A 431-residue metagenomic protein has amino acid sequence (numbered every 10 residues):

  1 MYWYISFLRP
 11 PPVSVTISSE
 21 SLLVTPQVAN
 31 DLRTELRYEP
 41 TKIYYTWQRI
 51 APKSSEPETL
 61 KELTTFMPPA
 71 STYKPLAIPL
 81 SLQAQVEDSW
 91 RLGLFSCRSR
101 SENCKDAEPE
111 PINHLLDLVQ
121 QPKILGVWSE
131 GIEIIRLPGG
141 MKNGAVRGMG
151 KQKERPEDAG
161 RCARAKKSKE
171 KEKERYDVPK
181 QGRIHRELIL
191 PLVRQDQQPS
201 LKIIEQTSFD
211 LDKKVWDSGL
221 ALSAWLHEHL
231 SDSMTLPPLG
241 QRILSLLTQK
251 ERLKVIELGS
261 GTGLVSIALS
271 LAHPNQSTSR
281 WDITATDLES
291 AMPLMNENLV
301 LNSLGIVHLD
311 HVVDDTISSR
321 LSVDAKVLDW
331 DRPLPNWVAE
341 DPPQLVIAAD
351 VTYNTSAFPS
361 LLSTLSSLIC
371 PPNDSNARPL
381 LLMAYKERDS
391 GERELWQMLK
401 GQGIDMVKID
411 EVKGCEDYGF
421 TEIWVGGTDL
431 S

Functional and structural regions predicted by a protein language model:
M1-S431: S-adenosylmethionine-dependent methyltransferases
